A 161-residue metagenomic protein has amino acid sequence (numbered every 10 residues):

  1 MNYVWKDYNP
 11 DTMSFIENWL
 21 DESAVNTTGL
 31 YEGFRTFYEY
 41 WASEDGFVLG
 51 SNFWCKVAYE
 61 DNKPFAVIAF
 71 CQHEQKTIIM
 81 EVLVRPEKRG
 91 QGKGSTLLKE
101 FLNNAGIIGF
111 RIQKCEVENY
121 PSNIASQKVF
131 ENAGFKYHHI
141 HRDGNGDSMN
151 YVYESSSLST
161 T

Functional and structural regions predicted by a protein language model:
M1-S14, N18, E154-T161: Conserved N-terminal entry element of GNAT/NAT acetyltransferase domains
D7-S14, N18-E81, R85-E87, L98 (+1 more regions): Acetyl-CoA-dependent GNAT
Y59-D61, Y153-S156: Active-site beta-strand termini and strand-to-loop segments that position acidic
R89, C115-Q127, G144-N145: Conserved beta-strand-loop-alpha-helix junction that forms the acyl-donor binding cleft
G92: Glycine-rich phosphate-binding loop
S95, P121-H139: Conserved active-site alpha-helix within GNAT-family acetyltransferase domains
A105-N119: Conserved GNAT acetyl-CoA-binding A-motif
E116-E118, G134-Y151: Conserved catalytic-core motifs of GNAT/GCN5-like acyltransferases
